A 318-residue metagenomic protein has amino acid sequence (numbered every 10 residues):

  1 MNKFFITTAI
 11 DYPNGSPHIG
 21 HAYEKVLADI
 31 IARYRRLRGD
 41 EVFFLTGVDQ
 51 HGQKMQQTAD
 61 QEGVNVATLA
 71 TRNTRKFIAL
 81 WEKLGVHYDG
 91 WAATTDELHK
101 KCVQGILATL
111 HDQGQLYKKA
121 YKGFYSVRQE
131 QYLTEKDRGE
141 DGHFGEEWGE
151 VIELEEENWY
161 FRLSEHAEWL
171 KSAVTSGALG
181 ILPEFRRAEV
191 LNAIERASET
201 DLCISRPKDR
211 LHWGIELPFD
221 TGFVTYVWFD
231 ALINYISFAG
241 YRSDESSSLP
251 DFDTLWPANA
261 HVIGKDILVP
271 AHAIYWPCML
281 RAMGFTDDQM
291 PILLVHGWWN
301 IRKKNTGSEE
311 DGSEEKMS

Functional and structural regions predicted by a protein language model:
N2-G39, F43-T46, L98-C102, E147-S318: Structured secondary-structure scaffolds
R36, E82, H111: Anion (oxyanion) recognition and catalysis
V48-K54: Short, charge-patterned binding micro-sites
H51, G123-Q129, V295-I301: A glycine-rich phosphate-binding loop feature that marks nucleotide/adenosyl-phosphate handling sites
T58-T71: A charged helix-plus-loop insertion that forms the helical arch/lid used to bind and gate nucleic-acid substrates
N73-D89: A glycine-rich helix N-cap at a beta->alpha junction
T95-Q115, Y125: Feature captures the FAD/FMN-dependent oxidoreductase FAD-binding
Q113-K171: Cys/His-rich short segments
